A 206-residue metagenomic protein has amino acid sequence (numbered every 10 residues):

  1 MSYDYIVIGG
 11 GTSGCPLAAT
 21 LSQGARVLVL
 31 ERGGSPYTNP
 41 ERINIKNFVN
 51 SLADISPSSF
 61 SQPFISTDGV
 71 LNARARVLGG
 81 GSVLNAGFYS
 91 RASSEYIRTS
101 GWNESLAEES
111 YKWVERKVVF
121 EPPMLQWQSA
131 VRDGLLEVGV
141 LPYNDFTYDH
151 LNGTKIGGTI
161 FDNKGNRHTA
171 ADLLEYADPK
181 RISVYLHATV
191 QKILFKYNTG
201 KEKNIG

Functional and structural regions predicted by a protein language model:
M1-T99, S105, K203: N-terminal glycine-rich phosphate/pyrophosphate-binding loop and immediately adjacent elements
Y96, G101-G200, N204-I205: Conserved redox-cofactor binding core of oxidoreductases
